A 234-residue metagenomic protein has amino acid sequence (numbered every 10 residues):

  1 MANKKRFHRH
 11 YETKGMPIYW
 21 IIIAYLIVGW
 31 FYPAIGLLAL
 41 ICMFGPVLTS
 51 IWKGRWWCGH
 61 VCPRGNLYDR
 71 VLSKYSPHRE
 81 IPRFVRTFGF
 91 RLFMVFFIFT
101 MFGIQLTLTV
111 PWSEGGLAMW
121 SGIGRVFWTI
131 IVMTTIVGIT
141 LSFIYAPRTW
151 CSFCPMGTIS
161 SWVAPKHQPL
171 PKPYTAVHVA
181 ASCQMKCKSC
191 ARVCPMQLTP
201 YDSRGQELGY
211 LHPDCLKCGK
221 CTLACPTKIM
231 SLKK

Functional and structural regions predicted by a protein language model:
M1-K234: Non-ligating segments of multi-cofactor redox enzymes
